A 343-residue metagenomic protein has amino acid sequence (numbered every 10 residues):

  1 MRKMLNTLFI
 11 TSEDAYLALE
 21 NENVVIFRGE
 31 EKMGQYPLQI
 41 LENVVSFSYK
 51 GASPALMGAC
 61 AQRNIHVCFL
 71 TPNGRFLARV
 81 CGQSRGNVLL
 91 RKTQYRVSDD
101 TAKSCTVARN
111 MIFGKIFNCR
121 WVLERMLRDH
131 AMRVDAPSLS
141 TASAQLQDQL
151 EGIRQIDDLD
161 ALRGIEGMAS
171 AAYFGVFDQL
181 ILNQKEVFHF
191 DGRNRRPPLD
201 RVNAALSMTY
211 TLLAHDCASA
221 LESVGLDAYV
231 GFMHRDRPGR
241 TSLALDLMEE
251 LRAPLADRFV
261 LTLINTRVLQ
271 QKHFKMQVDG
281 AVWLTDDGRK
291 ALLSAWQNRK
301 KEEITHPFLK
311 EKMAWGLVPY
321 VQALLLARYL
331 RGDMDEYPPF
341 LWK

Functional and structural regions predicted by a protein language model:
M1-E20, G29, Q35, L89-K343: Active-site helix-to-loop segments that bind/position phosphate- or nucleotide-bearing substrates and donors across
M1-P72, G82: Terminal-proximal segments
I40, S48-W121: A surface-exposed, charged beta-strand/loop segment in the N-terminal or early-internal portion of soluble proteins
